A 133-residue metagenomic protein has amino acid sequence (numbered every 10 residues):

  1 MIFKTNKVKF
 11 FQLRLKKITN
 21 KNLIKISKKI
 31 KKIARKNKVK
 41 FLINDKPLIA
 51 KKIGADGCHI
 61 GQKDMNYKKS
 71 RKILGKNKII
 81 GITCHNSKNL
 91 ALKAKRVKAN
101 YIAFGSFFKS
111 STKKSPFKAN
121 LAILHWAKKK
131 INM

Functional and structural regions predicted by a protein language model:
M1-Y101, P116-A119, W126, N132-M133: Conserved N-terminal beta1-alpha1 strand-loop-helix module at the mouth
I18, F108-S110: A short, flexible beta-alpha/helix-coil linker loop
S111-S115: Short, glycine/charged-rich beta-strand-loop motifs at protein surfaces that mediate ligand recognition and catalysis
